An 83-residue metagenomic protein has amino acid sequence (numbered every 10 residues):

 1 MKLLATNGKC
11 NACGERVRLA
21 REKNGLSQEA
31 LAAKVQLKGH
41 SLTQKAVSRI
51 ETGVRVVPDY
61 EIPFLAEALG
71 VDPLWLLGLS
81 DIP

Functional and structural regions predicted by a protein language model:
M1-N24: A short, Lys/Arg-rich alpha-helix, primarily the initiator
V17, Q28, Q44, D59-I62: Helix-turn-helix DNA-binding elements, focusing on the entry/boundary residues of the two helices that contact DNA
N24-R49: Short alpha-helical DNA-recognition segment
V35, E51, E61, S80: DNA major-groove recognition helix of helix-turn-helix
V54, P58-W75: DNA major-groove recognition helix of helix-turn-helix/homeodomain DNA-binding modules
V71, D81-I82: Short, basic amphipathic alpha-helical segments that act as recognition/interaction helices in nucleic-acid-binding
